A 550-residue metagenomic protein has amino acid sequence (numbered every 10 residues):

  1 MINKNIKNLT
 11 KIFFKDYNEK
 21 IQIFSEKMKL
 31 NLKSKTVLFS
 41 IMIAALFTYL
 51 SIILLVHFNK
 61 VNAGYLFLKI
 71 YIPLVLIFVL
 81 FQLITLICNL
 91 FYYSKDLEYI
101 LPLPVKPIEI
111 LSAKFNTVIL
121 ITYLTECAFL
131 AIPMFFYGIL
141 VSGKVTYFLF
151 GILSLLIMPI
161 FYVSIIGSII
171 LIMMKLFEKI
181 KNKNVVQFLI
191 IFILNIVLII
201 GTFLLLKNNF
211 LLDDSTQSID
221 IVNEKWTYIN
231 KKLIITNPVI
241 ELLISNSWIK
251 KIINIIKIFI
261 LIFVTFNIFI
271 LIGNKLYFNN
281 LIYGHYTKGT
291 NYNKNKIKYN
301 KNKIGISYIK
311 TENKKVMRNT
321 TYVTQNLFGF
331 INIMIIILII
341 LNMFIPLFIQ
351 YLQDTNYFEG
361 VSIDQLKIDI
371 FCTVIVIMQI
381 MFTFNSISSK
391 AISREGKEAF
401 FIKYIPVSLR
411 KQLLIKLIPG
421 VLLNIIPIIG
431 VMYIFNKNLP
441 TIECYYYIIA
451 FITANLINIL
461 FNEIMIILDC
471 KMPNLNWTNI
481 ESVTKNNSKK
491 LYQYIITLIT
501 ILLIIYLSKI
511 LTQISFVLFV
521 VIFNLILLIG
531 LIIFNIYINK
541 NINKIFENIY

Functional and structural regions predicted by a protein language model:
M1-L97, P107-F400, L409-Y550: Hydrophobic alpha-helical transmembrane segments of membrane proteins
